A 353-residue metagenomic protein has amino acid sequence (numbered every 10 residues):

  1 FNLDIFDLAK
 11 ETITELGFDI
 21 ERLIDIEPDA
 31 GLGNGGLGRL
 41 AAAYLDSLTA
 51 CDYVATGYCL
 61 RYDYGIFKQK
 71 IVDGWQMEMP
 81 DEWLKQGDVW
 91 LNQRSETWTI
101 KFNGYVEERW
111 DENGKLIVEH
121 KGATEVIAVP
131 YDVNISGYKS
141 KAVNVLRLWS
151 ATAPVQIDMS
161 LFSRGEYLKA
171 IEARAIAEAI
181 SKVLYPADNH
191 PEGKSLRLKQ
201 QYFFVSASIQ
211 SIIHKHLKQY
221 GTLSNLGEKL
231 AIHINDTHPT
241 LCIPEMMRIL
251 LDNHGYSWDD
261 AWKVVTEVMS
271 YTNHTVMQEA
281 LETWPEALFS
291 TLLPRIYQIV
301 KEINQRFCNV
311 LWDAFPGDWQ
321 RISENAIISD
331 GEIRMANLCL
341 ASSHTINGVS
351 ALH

Functional and structural regions predicted by a protein language model:
F1-H353: A conserved ligand/cofactor-binding region detector
